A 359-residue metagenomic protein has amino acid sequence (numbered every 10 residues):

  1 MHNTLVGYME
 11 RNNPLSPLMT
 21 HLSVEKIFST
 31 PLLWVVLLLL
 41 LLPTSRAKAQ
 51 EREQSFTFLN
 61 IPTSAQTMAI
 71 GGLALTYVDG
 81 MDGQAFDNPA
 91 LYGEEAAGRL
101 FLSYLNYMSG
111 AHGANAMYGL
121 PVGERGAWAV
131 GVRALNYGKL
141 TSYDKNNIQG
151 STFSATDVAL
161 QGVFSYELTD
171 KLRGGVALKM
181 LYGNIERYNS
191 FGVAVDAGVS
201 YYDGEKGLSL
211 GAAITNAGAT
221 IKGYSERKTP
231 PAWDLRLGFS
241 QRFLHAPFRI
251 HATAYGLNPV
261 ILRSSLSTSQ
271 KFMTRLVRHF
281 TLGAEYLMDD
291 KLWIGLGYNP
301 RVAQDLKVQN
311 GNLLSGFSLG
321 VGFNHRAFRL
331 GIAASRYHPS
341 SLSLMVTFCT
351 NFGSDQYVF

Functional and structural regions predicted by a protein language model:
N3: The feature marks either
V6, E10-W34: Bacterial N-terminal signal peptides that target proteins for export
N13-P17, L40, L181, R326-F328: Residues at secondary-structure transition points
P14-L18, L41, V78-D79, D290: Residue-level recognition of conserved structural "scaffold" positions that shape functional pockets and channels
W34-P43: Bacterial N-terminal signal peptides
S45-A49: Sec/Tat signal peptide C-region and signal peptidase I cleavage site
Q50-F359: Subset of outer-membrane beta-barrel
